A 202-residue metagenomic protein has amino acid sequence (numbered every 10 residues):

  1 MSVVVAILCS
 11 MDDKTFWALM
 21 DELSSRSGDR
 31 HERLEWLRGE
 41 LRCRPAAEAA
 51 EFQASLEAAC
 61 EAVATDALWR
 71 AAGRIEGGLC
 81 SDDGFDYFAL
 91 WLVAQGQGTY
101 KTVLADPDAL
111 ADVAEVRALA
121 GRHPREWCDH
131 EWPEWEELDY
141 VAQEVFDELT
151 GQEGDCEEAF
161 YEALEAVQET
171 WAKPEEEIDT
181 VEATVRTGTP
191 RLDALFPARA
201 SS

Functional and structural regions predicted by a protein language model:
S2-A50, A198: N-terminal leader/targeting peptides and immediately adjacent processing regions
I7, W17, F146-S202: Long, solvent-exposed, polar/charged low-complexity segments
A18-E22, G39, A54-A59, D83-G98 (+1 more regions): Short, hydrophobic/amphipathic alpha-helical patches that form generic packing surfaces within helical domains
E22-R26, E40-A47, A59-A62, D66 (+5 more regions): Surface-exposed polar/charged interaction patches
L34-E35, A67-R74, T102-A105: Short coil/turn segments at secondary-structure boundaries
C43-C80, F85: A glycine-rich, hydrophobic loop/mini-helix early in the fold
R74-L104, L110, A114-E115: Hydrophobic/aromatic-rich, well-ordered segments within soluble, folded domains that form packed cores
K101-E144: An exposed acidic His-Trp-rich patch
